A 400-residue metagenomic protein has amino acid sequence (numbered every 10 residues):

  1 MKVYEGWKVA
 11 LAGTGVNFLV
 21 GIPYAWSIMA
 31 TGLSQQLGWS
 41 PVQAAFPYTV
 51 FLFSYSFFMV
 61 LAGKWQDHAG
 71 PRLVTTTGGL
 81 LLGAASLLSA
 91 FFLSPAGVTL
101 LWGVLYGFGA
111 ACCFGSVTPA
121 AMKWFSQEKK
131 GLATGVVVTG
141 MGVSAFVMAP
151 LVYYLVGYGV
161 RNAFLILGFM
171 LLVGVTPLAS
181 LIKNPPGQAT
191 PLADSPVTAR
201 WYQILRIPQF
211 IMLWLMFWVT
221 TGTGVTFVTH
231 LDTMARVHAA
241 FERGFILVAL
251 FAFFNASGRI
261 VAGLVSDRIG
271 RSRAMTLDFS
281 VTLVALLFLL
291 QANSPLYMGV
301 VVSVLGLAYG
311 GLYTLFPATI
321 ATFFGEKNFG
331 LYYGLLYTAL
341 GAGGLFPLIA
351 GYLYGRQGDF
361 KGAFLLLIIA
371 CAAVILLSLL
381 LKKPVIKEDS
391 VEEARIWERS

Functional and structural regions predicted by a protein language model:
W26-T31, P208-L264: Extracytoplasmic gate region of multi-pass secondary transporters
L33-S34, W65-Q66, P150-G159, A235-R236 (+2 more regions): Interfacial helix-cap and linker-helix signal at transmembrane-aqueous boundaries of multi-pass secondary transporters
F57-P95, S266: Conserved MFS/SLC helix-loop-helix module at the cytosolic interface between two early adjacent transmembrane helices
G97-C112, Y297-G310: Hydrophobic core of transmembrane alpha-helices in multi-pass small-molecule transporters, especially MFS/SLC-type
C112-F125, G311-F324: Intracellular juxtamembrane helix-capping segments at the cytosolic ends of symmetry-related transmembrane helices
V137-K183: Helix-loop-helix hairpin linking two adjacent transmembrane segments in secondary transporters
K183-A199, E388-W397: Flexible cytoplasmic inter-helical loops of multi-pass small-molecule transporters
A249-N255, I260-V261, S266-T319: C-terminal transmembrane helical hairpin of 12-TM major facilitator-type secondary transporters
